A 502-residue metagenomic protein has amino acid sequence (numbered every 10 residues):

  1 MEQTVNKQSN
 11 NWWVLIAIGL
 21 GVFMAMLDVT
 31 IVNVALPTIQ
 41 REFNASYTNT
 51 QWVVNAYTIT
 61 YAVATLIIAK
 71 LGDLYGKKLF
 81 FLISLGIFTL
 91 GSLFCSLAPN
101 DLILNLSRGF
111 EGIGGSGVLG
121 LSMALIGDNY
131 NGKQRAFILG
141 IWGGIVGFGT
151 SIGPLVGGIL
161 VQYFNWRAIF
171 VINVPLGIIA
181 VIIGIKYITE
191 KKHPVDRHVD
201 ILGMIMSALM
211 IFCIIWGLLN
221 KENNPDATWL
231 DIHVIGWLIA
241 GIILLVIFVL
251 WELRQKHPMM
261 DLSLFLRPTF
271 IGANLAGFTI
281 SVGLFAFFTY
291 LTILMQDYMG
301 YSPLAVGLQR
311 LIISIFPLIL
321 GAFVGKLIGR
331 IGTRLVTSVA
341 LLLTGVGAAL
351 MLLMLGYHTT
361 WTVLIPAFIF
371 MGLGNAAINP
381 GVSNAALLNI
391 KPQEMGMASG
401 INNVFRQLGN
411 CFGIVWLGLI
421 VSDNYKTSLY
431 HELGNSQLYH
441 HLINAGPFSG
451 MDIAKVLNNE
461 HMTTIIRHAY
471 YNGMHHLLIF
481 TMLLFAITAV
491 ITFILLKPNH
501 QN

Functional and structural regions predicted by a protein language model:
N10-L66, I103, N165, L202 (+2 more regions): Transmembrane core module of solute transporters
V22, L85, G91-S92, S107-R108 (+6 more regions): A generic transmembrane-helix signature of 12-TM secondary carrier transporters
I39-Q40, L71-G72, V156-F164, L218 (+4 more regions): Interfacial helix-cap and linker-helix signal at transmembrane-aqueous boundaries of multi-pass secondary transporters
N49, Q134-I141, E394-I401: Cytoplasmic loop-to-transmembrane helix junctions
T65-G203, W216, N220: Helix-loop-helix hairpins in multi-pass membrane proteins, especially solute transporters
T150-P154, L364-L442: Small-residue-rich alpha-helical segments with characteristic i,i+4
P175-K192, A208-N220, A240-R254, A489-L496: C-terminal membrane-cytosol helix-exit motif in multi-pass small-molecule transporters
Q407-I494: Hydrophobic transmembrane architecture of multi-pass small-molecule transporters
